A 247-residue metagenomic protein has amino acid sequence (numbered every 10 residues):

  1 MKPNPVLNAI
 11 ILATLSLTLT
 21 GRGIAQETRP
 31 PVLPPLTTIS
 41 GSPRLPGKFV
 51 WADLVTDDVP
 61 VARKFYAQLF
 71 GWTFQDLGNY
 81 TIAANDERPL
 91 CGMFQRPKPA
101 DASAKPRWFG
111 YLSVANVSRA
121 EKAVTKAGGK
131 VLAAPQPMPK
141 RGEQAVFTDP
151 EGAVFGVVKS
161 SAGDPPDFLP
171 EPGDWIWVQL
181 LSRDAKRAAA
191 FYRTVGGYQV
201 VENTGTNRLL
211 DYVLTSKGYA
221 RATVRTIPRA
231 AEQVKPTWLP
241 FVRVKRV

Functional and structural regions predicted by a protein language model:
M1-P5: Positively charged n-region of N-terminal signal peptides that target proteins for export
N8-T18: Bacterial N-terminal signal peptides
G21-A25: Boundary at the C-terminal end of the N-terminal hydrophobic targeting segment
Q26-P60, R107-L112, V158-A189, V201 (+1 more regions): N-terminal beta-strand motif that seeds the catalytic metal site of vicinal oxygen chelate
T28-I39, G71-R107, T148-S161, Q199-T237 (+1 more regions): Conserved short beta-strand elements that form part of the metal-binding/catalytic scaffold of enzyme active sites
G47-D57, T81-I82, P99-A123, E143-T148 (+2 more regions): Vicinal oxygen chelate
D53-L90, K126-A127, L132-D149, L180-A220 (+1 more regions): Core segments of cupin and vicinal oxygen chelate
A120-E121, V131-A134, V154: Short secondary-structure capping/junction motifs at helix and strand boundaries
